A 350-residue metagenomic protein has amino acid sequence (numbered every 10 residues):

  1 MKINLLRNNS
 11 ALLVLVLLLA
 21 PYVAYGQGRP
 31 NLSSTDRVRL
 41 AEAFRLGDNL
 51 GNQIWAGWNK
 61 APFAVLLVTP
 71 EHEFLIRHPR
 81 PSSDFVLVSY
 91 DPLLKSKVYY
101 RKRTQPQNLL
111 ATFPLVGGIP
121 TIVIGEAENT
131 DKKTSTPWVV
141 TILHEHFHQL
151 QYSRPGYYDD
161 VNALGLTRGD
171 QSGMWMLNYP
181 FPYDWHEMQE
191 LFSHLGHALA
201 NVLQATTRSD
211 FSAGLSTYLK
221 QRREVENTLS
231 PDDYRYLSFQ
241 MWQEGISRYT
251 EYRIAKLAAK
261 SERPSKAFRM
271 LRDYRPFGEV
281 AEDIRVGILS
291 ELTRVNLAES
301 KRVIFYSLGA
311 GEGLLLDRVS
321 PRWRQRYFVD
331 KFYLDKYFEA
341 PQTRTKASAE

Functional and structural regions predicted by a protein language model:
K2-L12: Bacterial N-terminal signal peptides that target proteins for export
A11-P21: Bacterial N-terminal signal peptides
A24-G28: Boundary at the C-terminal end of the N-terminal hydrophobic targeting segment
P30-N52, S83-D84, P92, K97-R101 (+3 more regions): Non-catalytic terminal regions of proteins
D84, V88-S135, H146: Active-site scaffold of zinc-dependent metalloenzymes
V140-S153, R248: Active-site recognition of the HExxH zinc-binding catalytic motif
S153-L229, D233, L237-D283: Post-HExxH zinc-binding segment in Zn-dependent metallohydrolases
P231-S261, R275-R344: Active-site-proximal alpha-helical
